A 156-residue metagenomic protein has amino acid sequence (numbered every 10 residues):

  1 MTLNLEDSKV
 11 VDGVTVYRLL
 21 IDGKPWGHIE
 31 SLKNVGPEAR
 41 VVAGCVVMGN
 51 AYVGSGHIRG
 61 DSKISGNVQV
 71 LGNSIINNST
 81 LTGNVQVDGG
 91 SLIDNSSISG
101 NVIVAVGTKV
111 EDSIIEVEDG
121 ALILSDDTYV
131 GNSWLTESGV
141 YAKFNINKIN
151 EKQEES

Functional and structural regions predicted by a protein language model:
M1-Q69, N73: Extended, small-residue-rich solenoid/repeat segments and analogous flexible loops that form exposed scaffolds
S8, A51-S156: Glycine-rich hexapeptide-repeat left-handed beta-helix
